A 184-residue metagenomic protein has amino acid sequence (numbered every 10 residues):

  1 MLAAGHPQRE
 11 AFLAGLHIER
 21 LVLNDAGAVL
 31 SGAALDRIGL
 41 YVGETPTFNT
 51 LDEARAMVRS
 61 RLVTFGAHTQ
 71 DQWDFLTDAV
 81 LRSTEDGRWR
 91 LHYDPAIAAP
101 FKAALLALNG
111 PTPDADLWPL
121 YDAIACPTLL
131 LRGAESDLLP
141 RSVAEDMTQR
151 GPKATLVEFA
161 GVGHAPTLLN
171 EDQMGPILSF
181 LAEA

Functional and structural regions predicted by a protein language model:
M1-H6, E10: Hydrolases whose catalytic domains are alpha/beta-hydrolase-1, hotdog thioesterase, or metallo-beta-lactamase-like
F12, L16-E53: Flexible "cap/lid" loop of the alpha/beta hydrolase fold
L23-A26, E135, F159-G161: Active-site loop/turn elements of alpha/beta-hydrolase fold enzymes, especially the short glycine-/histidine-rich
N49-A104: Conserved alpha/beta-hydrolase catalytic His-Asp/Glu region
T84-D146: Conserved serine/cysteine hydrolase catalytic core
E145-A154: Active-site-adjacent alpha-helix of alpha/beta-hydrolase-fold enzymes
V162-E171: Catalytic histidine-centered segment of alpha/beta-hydrolase-like enzymes
G163, P176-F180: A generic "structured core" feature
